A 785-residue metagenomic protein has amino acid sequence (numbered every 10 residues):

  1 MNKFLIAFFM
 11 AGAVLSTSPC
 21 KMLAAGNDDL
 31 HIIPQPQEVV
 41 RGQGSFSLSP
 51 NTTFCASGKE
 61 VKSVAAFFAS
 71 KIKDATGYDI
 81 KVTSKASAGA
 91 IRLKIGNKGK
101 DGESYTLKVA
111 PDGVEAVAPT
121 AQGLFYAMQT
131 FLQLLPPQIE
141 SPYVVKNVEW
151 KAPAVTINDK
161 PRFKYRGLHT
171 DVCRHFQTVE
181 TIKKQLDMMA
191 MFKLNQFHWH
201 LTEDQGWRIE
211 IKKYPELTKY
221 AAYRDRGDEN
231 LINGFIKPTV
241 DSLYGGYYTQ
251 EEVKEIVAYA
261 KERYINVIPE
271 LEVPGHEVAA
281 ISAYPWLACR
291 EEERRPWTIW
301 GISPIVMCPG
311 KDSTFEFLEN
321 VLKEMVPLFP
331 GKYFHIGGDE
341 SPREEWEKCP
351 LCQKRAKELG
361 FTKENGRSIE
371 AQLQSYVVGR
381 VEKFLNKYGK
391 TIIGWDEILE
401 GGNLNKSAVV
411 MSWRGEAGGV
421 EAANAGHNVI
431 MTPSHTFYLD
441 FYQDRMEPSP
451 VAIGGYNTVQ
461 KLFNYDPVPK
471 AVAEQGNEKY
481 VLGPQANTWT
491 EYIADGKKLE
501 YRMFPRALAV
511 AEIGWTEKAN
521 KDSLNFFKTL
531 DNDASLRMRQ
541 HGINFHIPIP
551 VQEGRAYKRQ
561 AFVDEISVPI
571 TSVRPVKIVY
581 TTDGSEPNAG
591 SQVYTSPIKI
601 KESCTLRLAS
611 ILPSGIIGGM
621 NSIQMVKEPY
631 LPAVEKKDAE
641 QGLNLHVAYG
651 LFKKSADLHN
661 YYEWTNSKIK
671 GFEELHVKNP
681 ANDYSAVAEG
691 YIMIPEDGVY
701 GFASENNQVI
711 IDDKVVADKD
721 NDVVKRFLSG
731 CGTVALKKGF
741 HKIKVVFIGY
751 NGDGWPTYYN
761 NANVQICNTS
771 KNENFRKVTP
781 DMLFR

Functional and structural regions predicted by a protein language model:
M1-D29: Bacterial Sec-dependent N-terminal signal peptides
A24-A25, C55, K521-D522, K528-M693 (+6 more regions): Short, compositionally stereotyped local motifs that mark structural "simplifiers"
A24-F163, K498, G514-L536: Contiguous, structured surface segment used for ligand recognition
K100-Y333, R380, F384, Q485-T488: Feature activates predominantly on carbohydrate-active enzymes
A280, T298, I302-K406, W413-E421: Active-site neighborhood of glycoside hydrolase catalytic domains
I392-A408, S412-I566: Flexible, acidic glycine-rich loops studded with aromatic residues
K744-G754: Short beta-strand-plus-loop segments that form exposed binding edges in beta-rich domains
